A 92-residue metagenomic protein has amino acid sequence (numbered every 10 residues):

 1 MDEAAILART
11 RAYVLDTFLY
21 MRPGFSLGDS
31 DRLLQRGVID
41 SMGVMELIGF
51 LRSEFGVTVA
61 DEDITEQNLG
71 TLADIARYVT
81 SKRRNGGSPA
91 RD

Functional and structural regions predicted by a protein language model:
M1-G24, R77-D92: Thiotemplate assembly-line natural product biosynthesis machinery
F18-V38, G56-T65, P89-D92: Phosphopantetheine carrier-protein modules
S41: Catalytic nucleophile serine of serine hydrolases, specifically the conserved "nucleophile elbow" pentapeptide
M45: Conserved catalytic core of two-component sensor histidine kinases
E62-D74: AMP-binding/adenylate-forming catalytic domain of the ANL superfamily
